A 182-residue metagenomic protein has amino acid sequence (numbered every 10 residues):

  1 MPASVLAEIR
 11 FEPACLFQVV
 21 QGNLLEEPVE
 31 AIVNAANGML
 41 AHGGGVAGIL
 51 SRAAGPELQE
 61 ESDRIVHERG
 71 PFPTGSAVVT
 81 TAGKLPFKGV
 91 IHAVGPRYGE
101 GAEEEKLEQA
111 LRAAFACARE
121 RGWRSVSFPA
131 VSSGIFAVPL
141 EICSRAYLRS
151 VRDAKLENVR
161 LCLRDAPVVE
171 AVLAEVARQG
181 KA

Functional and structural regions predicted by a protein language model:
M1-A3, K181-A182: Polar low-complexity intrinsically disordered regions
P2-E120: Glycine-/small-residue-enriched capping loops at alpha/beta junctions
P96-A182: Phosphate/ribose-phosphate-bearing ligand recognition and processing surfaces, centered on ADP-ribose/NAD(+/P+) systems
